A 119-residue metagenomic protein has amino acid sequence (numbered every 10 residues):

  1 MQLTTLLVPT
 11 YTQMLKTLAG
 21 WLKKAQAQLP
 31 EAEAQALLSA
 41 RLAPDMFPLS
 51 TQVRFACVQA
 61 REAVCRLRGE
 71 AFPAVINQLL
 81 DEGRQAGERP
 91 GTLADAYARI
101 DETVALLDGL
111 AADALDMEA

Functional and structural regions predicted by a protein language model:
Q2-L18: A conserved active-site cap/scaffold subdomain adjacent to cofactor or substrate pockets
P9, Q13, F47, A98: Conserved active-site and cofactor/substrate-binding residues in soluble primary-metabolism enzymes
K16-E31: Long, well-ordered alpha-helical segments
P30-S39, G109-A119: Acidic interhelical loop/turn segments
L37-T51, D81-G91: Short, glycine/alanine-rich amphipathic alpha-helical segment that often forms an alpha-turn-alpha hairpin
M46-L80, L110: Conserved alpha-helical segments that form or flank metal/cofactor-binding pockets of metalloenzymes
T92-R99: A short, structured beta-strand-centered segment in the mid-to-C-terminal lobe of catalytic cores from group-transfer
D101-V104, D108: Amphipathic alpha-helical hairpins/coiled-coils and adjacent low-complexity
